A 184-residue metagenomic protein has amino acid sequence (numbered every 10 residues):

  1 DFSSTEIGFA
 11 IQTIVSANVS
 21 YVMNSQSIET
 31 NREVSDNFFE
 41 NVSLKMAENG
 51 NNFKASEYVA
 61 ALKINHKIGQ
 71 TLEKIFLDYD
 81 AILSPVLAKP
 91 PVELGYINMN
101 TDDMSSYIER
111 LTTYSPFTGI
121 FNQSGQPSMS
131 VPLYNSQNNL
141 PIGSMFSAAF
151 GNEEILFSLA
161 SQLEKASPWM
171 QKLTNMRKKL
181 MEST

Functional and structural regions predicted by a protein language model:
D1-F2: Acidic-enriched catalytic cores of C-N bond-cleaving enzymes acting on peptides and small amides
I14-E73, K89, S130-L140: Short helix-loop capping/hinge segments that flank enzyme active sites or metal/cofactor-binding pockets
V59-K63, Q70, T112, N122-T184: Structural helix-boundary/capping segments
V86: Glycine-rich, N-terminal phosphate-binding loop of Rossmann-like dinucleotide-binding domains
V92-Y114: Short, surface-exposed loop/helix-turn segments at secondary-structure junctions that function as lids/hinges flanking
